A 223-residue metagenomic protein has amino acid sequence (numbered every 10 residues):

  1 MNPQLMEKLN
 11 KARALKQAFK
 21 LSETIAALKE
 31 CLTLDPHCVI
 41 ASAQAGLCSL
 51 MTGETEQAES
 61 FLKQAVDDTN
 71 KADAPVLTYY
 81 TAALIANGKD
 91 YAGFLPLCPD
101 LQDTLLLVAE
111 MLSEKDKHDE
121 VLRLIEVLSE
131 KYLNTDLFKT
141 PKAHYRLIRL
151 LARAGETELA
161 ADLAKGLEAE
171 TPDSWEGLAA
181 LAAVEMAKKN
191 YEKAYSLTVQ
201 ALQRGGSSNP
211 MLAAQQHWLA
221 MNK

Functional and structural regions predicted by a protein language model:
Q4-L34, L107: Alpha-helical segment of the N-proximal tetratricopeptide repeat
M6, I40, D73-P75, D103 (+4 more regions): Start-of-helix register in tetratricopeptide repeats
N10, Q44, T78-Y80, L107 (+3 more regions): Canonical tetratricopeptide repeat
A18, T52, N87-G88, K115 (+3 more regions): Structural motif corresponding to the intra-repeat A-B loop/turn of tetratricopeptide repeats
A27-L28, T55-D67, K89-L101, D119-K131 (+2 more regions): Alpha-helical repeat scaffolds
P36, N70-K71, P99, L133 (+3 more regions): Short coil turns that delineate tetratricopeptide repeat
L77-A82, E114, E126-G166: Alpha-helical adaptor scaffolds
